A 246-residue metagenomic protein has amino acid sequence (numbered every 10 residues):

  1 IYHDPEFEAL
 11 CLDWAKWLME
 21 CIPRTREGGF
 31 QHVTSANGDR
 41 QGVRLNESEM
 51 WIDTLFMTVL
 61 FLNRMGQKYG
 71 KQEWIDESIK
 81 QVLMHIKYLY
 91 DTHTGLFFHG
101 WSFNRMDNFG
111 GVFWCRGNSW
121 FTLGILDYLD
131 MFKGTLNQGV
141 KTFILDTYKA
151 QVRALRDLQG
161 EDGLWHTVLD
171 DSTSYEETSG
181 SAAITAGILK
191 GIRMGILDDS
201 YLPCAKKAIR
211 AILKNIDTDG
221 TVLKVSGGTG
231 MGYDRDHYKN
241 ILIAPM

Functional and structural regions predicted by a protein language model:
I1, P5-C11, C21-Q31, D171 (+2 more regions): CBM-like carbohydrate-recognition segments
I1, R40-L55, N104-L123, V140-I144 (+4 more regions): Solvent-exposed loop and edge beta-strand segments that line ligand/cofactor-binding and catalytic clefts
I1-E6, M57-K71, W120-V140, A183-L197: Well-ordered alpha-helical scaffold segments within catalytic/enzyme domains
I1-M57: Extracytoplasmic mature domains of secreted/periplasmic and thylakoid-lumen proteins
L10-T34, Q72-F98, I144-G163, C204-T221: Long, well-ordered core segments of solenoidal/helical folds
L45-N46, L60-Q72, I79-K80, M84-K87 (+3 more regions): Active-site lining segments of carbohydrate-active enzymes
D91-G95, M131-G139, Q159-W165, M194-D199: Surface-exposed helix-capping loop/turn segments at secondary-structure junctions
W101, L129, K133-L145, K149-R153 (+1 more regions): C-terminal transactivation domains of fungal Zn(2)-Cys(6)
